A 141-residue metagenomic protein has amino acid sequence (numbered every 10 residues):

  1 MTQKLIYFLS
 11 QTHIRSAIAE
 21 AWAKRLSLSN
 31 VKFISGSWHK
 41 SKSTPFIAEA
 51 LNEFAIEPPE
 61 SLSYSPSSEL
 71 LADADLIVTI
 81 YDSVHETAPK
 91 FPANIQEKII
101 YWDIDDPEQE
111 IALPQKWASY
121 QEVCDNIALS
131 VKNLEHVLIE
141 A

Functional and structural regions predicted by a protein language model:
M1-S68: Conserved active-site segments centered on acidic
T2-Y7, E69-I80, Y120, E140: Cytosolic catalytic domains that perform sulfur/thiol-centered chemistry
H13, S83-V84, I104-P107: Short, solvent-exposed loop/turn segments at secondary-structure junctions
A17-A19, P45, T87-K90, I111: Short glycine-/acidic-enriched loop or helix-start segments at secondary-structure transitions that form or flank
S35, T79, I100-D103: Structural signal for conserved beta-strand scaffold positions within catalytic alpha/beta enzyme cores
S41-S43, L70-L71, D106-E110: A short acidic, often aromatic-flanked loop/helix-cap motif at beta-alpha or helix-coil junctions that lines enzyme
E69-E97: Mid-chain, well-packed structural core segment of small domains
A88-A141: Phosphate-binding/catalytic loops
